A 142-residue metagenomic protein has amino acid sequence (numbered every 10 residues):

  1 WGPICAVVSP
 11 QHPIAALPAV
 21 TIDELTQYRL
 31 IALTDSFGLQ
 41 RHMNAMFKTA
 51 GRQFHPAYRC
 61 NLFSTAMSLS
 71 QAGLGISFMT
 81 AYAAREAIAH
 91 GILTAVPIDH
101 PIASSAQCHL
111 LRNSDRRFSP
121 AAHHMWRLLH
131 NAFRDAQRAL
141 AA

Functional and structural regions predicted by a protein language model:
W1-I4, V8-L30: Flexible hinge/capping segments at coil-to-helix
G2, L17, Q27-Y28, A50 (+3 more regions): Structured helix-beta-strand junction loops
G2, V20-T21, T65, A83 (+1 more regions): Conserved sugar-transfer catalytic core signal across GT-A, GT-B, and GT-C glycosyltransferases
C5-V7, P13, I76, T94 (+1 more regions): Residues embedded in well-ordered beta-strands
A6, L25, M43, H109-L110 (+1 more regions): Residue-level signal for nonpolar/aromatic packing positions in well-ordered secondary structure
I14, R29-A50, F118-R127, A132-A141: Secondary-structure junction motif
S36-V96: Hydrophobic hinge/microswitch elements
A81-I92, H100-A142: C-terminal effector-binding regulatory domain of bacterial HTH transcription factors
